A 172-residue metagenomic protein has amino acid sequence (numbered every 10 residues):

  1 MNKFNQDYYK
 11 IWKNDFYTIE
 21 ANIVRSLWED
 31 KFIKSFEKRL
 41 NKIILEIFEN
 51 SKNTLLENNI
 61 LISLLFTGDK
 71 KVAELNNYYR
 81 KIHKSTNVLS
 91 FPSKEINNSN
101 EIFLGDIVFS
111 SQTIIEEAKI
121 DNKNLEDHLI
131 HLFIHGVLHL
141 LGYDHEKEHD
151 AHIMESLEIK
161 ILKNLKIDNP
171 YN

Functional and structural regions predicted by a protein language model:
M1-I130, L140-N172: An acidic/histidine-cluster motif and surrounding catalytic segment that typifies divalent-metal-assisted enzyme active
